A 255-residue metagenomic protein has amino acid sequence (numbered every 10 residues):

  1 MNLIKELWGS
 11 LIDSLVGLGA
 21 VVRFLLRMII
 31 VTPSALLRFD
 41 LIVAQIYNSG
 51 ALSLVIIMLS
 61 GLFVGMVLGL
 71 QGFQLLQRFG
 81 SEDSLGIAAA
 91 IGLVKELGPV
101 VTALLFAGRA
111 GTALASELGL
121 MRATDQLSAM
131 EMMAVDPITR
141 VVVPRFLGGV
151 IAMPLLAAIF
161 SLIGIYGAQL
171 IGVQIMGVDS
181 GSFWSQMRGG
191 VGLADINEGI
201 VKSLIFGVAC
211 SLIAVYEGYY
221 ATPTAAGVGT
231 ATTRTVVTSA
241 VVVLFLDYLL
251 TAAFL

Functional and structural regions predicted by a protein language model:
M1-L41, E217-G218, T222: Short, membrane-interfacial amphipathic segments enriched in basic
L36, S49-I57, G92-V100, G149-P154 (+3 more regions): Loop-to-transmembrane-helix entry motif
Q45, D136-A157, A231: Start (N-cap) of specific transmembrane helices in multi-pass transporter permeases
Q45-V101, L105: Active-site cofactor/substrate anionic-group-binding motifs, chiefly glycine- and Lys/Arg-rich phosphate-binding loops
Q71-V94, S161-L204, V208, L212-A231 (+1 more regions): Membrane-interfacial helix-loop-helix connectors in multipass membrane proteins
L85-S128, L156, I213: Hydrophobic alpha-helical transmembrane segments of multi-pass membrane transport proteins
L118-V143, A225-V228: Short cytoplasmic-facing helical segments at TM-TM junctions of multi-pass membrane proteins
V228, R234-L250: Final/C-terminal transmembrane alpha-helix of multipass membrane proteins
